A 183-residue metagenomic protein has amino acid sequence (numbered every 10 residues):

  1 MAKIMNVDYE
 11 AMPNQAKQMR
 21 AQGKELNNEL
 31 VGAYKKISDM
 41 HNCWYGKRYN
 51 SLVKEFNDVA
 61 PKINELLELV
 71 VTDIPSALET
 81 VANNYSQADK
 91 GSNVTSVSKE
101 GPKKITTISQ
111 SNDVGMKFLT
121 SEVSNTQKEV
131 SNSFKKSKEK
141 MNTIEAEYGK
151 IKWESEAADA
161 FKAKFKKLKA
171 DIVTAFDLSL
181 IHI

Functional and structural regions predicted by a protein language model:
M1-E25, E29: N-terminal leader/targeting segments and the first structural element of proteins
M1-M12, K99-E122: Short, charge-rich amphipathic alpha-helices with coiled-coil/heptad character
A16-R20, T120-V130: Short, charge/polar-rich alpha-helical segments
A21-K24, N28, T72, S76-E79 (+6 more regions): Secretion-targeting segments and adjacent low-complexity export tracts
K24-D58, K135-K169: Short amphipathic helix-turn modules centered on a small-residue break
N28-K99: Extended, hydrophobic interaction surfaces within ordered domains
I181-I183: Conserved small/polar residues in nucleotide/adenosyl-binding loops
